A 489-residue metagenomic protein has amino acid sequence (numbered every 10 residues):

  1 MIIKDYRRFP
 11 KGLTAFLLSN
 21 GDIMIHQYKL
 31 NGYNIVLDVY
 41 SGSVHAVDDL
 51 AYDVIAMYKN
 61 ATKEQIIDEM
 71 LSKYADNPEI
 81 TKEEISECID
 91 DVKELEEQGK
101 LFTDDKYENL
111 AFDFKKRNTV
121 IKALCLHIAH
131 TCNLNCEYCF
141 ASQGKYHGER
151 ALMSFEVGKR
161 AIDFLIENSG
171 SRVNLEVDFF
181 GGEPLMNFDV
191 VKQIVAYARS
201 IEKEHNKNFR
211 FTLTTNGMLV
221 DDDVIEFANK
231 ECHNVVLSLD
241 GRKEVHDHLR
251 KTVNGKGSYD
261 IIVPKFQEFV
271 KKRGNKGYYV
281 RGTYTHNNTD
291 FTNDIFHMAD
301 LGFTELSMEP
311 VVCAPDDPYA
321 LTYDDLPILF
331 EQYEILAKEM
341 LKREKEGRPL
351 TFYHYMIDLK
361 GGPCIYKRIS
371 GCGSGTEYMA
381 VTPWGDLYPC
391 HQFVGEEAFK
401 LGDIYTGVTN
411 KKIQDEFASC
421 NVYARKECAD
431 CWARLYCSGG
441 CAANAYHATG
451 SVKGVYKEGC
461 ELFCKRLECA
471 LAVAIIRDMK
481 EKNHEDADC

Functional and structural regions predicted by a protein language model:
M1-Y58: Acidic, low-complexity/disordered tracts enriched in E/D and polar residues
A61-A75: Short acidic, hydrophobic short linear motifs in intrinsically disordered regions
E79-E226, E231: Conserved alpha-helical substructure of the radical SAM core
C139-K145, N275, W432-A433, Y446: Detector for the c-type heme attachment site
G158, I162-D178, N187-V311: Radical SAM/AdoMet-radical enzyme domain recognition
I162-F180, V455-C489: Short Fe-S-cluster ligation motifs
P327-G361, H391-S438: C-terminal accessory region of radical SAM enzymes
A418, V422-C469: Cysteine-cluster motifs in flexible loop/terminal segments that predominantly coordinate metals
